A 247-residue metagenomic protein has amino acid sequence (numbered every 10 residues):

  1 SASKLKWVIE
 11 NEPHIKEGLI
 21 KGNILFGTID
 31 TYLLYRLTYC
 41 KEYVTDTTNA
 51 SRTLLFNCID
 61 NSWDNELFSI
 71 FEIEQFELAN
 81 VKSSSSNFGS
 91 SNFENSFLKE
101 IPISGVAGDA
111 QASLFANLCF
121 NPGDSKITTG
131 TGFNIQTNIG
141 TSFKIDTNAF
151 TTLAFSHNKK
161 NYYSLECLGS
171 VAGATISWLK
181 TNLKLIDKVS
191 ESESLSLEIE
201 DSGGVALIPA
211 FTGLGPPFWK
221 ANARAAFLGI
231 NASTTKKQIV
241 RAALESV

Functional and structural regions predicted by a protein language model:
A2, A50-S51, S85: Short, conserved phosphate-binding/catalytic loop or strand-edge motifs used in phosphoryl-/nucleotidyl-transfer
S3-Y43, L54-N65, S69-I70, N92-S246: Active-site core segments that coordinate phosphate-bearing ligands/cofactors across diverse enzyme families
V44-A50: Nucleotide/phosphate-binding loop and acidic/charged catalytic motifs in nucleotide-binding or -utilizing enzymes
E74-L78: A conserved beta-strand/loop element that lines the FAD pocket in flavoprotein oxidoreductases
N80-N87: Gly/charged, well-structured mid-domain segments that form the phosphate/adenylate-handling core of ATP-dependent
